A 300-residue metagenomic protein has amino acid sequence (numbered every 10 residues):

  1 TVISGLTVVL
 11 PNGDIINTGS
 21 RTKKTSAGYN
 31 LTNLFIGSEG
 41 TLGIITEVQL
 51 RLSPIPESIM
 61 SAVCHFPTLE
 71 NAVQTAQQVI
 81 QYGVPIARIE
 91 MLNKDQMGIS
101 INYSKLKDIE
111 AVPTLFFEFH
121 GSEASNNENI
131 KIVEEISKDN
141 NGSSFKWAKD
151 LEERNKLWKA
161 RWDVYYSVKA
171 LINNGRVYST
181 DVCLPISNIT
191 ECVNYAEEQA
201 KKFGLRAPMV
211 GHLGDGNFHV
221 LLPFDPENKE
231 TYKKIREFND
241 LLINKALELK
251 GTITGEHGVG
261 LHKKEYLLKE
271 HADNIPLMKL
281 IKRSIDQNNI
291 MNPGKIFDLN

Functional and structural regions predicted by a protein language model:
T1-E90, M291: FAD-binding subdomain of flavoenzyme oxidoreductases
S4-K24, E70, S187-N194, P226-E237 (+1 more regions): A short, flexible low-complexity segment enriched in Lys/Arg and Gly/Pro that occurs in N-terminal basic tails
D14, K263-N300: Activity-critical C-terminal alpha-helical subdomain
I15-F35, E198-K201, R236-K250, K279: Short, hydrophobic/aliphatic alpha-helical segments
G40, V220, D286: Conserved, mostly hydrophobic/aromatic
P54, V63-F238, K245, L249: C-terminal substrate-recognition/cap domain of FAD-linked oxidoreductases
D95, L213-N217, I253, G258-E265: Small/polar glycine-rich anion-binding or flexible loop at a beta-alpha turn
L247-V259, A272, Q287-M291: Alpha-helix capping/hinge segments and adjacent helical runs
